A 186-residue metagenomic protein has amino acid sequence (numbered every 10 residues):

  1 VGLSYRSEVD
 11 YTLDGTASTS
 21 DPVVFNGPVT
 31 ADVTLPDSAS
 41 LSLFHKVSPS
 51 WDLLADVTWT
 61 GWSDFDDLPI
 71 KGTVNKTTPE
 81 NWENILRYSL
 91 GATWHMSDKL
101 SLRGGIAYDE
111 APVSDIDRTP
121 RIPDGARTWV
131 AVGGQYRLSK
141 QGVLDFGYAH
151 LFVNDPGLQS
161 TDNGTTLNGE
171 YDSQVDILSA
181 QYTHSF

Functional and structural regions predicted by a protein language model:
V1-F186: Outer-membrane beta-barrel porins/channels
